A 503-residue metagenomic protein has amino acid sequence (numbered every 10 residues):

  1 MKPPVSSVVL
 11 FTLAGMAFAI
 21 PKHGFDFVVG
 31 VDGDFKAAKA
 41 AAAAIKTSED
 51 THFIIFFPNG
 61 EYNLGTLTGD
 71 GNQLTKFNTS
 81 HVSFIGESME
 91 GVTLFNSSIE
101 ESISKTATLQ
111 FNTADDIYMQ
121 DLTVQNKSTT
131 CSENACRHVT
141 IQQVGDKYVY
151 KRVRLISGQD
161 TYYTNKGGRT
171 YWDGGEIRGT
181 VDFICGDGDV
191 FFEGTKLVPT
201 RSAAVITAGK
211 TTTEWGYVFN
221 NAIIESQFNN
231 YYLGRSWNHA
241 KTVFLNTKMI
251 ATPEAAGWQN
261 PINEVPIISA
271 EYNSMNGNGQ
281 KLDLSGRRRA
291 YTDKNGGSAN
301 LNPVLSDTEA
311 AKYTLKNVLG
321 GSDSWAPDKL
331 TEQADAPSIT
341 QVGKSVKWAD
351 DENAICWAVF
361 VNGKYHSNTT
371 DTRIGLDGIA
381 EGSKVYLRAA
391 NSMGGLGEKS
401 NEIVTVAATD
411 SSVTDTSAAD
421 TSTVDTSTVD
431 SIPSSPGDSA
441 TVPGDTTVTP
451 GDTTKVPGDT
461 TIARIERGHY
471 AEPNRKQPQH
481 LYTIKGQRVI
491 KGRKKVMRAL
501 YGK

Functional and structural regions predicted by a protein language model:
K2-L10: Sec-dependent signal peptide recognition, specifically the positively charged N-region followed immediately by
F11-A19: Hydrophobic h-region of N-terminal signal peptides that target proteins for export in Gram-negative bacteria
I20-S345, E352-V361, T369-T405: Sequence-level preference for short, compositionally simple segments enriched in small aliphatic or small polar residues
I339-Q341, S411, D415-T416, I465: Disulfide-bonded cysteine-rich modules in secreted/extracellular proteins, activating on the conserved Cys frameworks
N362-G363, K485: Short strand-turn-strand beta-turns centered on an Asx-Gly dipeptide
V406-D410: Extracellular interdomain linker/stem segments of modular secreted and single-pass surface proteins
D438, P443-K503: C-terminal outer-membrane/trafficking sorting elements
